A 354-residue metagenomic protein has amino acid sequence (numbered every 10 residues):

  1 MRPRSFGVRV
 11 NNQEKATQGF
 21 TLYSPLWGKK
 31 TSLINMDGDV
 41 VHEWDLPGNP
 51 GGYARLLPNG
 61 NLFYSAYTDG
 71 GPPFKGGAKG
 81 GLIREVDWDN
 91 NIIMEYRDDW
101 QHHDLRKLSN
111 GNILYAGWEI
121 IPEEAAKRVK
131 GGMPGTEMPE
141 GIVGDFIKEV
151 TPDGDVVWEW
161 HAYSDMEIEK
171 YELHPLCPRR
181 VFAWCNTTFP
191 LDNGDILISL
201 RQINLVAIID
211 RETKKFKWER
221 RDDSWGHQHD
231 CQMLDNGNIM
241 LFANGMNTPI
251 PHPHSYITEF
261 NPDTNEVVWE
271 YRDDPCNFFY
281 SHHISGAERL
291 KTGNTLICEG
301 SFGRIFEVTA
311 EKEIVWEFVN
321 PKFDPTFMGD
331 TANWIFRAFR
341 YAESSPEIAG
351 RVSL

Functional and structural regions predicted by a protein language model:
M1-L354: Histidine-/acidic-rich catalytic cores in large beta-rich domains
